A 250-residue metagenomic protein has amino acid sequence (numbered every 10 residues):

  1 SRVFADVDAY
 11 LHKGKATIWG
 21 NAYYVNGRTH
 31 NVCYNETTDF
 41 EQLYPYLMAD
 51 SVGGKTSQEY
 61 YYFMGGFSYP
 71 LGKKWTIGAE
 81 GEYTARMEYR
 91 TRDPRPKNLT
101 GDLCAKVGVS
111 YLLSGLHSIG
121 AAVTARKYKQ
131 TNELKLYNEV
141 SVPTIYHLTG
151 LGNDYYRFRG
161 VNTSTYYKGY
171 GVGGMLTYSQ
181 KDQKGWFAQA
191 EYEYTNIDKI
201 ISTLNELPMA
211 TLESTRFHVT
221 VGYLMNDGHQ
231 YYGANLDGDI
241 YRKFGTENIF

Functional and structural regions predicted by a protein language model:
S1, N31-T37, Y89-P96, N132-N138 (+2 more regions): Outer-membrane beta-barrel translocator domains and adjoining extracellular loop/strand segments of Gram-negative
S1-A5, S57-F63, K97-L103, K168-G174 (+1 more regions): Residues that define the transmembrane beta-barrel architecture of outer-membrane proteins
A5-L11, F63-Y69, A105-Y111, G174-Q180 (+1 more regions): Residues on the lipid-exposed face of transmembrane beta-strands in outer-membrane beta-barrel proteins
H12-A16, G72-K74, L112-L116, K181-Q183 (+1 more regions): Outer-membrane beta-barrel channels and translocator barrels
G20-N26, A79-A85, A121-K127, A188-Y194 (+2 more regions): Transmembrane beta-barrel strands of outer-membrane/channel proteins
V32-A49, E139-R157: Surface-exposed loop/turn segments flanking beta-strands in extracellular/periplasmic regions
S68-R92, D102-K106, F187-S202, N235-D239: Surface-exposed extracellular loop regions of Gram-negative outer-membrane beta-barrel proteins
R159-F250: Long, internal scaffold/assembly segments composed of regular secondary structure
